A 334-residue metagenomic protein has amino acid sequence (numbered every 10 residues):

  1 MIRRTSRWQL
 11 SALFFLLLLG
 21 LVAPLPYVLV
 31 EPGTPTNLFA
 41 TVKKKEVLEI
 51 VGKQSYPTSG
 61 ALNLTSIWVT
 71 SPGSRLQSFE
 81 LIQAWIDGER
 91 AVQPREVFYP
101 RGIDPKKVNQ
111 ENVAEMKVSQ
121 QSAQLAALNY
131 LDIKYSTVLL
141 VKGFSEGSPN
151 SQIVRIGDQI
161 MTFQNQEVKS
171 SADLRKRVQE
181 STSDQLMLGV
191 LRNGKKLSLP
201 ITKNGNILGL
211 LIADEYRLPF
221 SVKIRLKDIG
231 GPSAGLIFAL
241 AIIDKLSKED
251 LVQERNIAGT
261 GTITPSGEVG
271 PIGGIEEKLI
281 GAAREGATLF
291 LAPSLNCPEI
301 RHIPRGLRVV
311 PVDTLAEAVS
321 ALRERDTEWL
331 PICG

Functional and structural regions predicted by a protein language model:
R7-P26: Hydrophobic membrane-insertion alpha-helices, especially the h-region of bacterial N-terminal signal peptides
P35-T58, N63-P72, V92-S145, P200-G259: PDZ/PDZ-like peptide-tail recognition elements
K117-V118, S122-T162, Q166-K169, E268-G273 (+1 more regions): PDZ/PDZ-like domain segments forming the peptide/carboxylate-binding groove, activating on the N-terminal beta-strands
L128, N150, G157-I160, L188 (+5 more regions): Terminal peptide-recognition signature
S145-S151, L226-I237, I263-E277: Gly/Ser-rich catalytic serine loop of serine hydrolases
K176-A213, R301-G334: PDZ-domain C-terminal substructure recognizer with occasional recognition of PDZ-binding tails
K245, I257, P265-F290: Glycine- and Gly-Pro-enriched alpha-helical subdomains that act as flexible, kink-prone "lid/hinge" or packing modules
L291-H302: Short, glycine/polar-rich helix-capping loops at beta-to-alpha or helix-loop-helix junctions that flank or form
